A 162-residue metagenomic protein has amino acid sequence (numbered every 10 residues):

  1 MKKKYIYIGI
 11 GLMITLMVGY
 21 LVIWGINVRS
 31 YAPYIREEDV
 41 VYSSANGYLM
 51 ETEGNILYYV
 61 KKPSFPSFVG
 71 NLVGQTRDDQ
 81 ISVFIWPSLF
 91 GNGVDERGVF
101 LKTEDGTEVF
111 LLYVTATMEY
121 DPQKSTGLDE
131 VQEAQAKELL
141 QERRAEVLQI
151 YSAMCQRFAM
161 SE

Functional and structural regions predicted by a protein language model:
M1-K3, L16, N27-S30, E38 (+6 more regions): A general marker of short, structured functional hotspots
M1-L21: N-terminal Sec-pathway targeting helices
I6-I8, L21, A32, S43 (+6 more regions): Compositionally biased, intrinsically disordered low-complexity regions enriched in proline and serine
M17-G93: N-terminal export/targeting and maturation segments
Y58-E162: Extracytoplasmic electrostatic interaction patches
